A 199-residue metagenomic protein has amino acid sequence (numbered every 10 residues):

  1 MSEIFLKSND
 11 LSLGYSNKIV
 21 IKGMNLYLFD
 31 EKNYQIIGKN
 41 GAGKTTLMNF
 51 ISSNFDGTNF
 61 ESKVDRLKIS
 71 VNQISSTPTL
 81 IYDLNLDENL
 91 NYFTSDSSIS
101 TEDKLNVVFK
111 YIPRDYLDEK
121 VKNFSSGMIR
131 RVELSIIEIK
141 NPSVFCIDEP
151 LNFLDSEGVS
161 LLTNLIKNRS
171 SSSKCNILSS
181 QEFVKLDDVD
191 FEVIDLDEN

Functional and structural regions predicted by a protein language model:
L6-S8, I21-G23: Conserved structural motif at the start of ABC-family nucleotide-binding domains
I37-K39: The feature captures the beta-strand-to-loop junction immediately N-terminal to the Walker
T77, Y82-K104: Q-loop/switch helix immediately C-terminal to the Walker
V107-S126: Conserved ABC nucleotide-binding domain
L134: Hydrophobic anchor residue at the start of the ABC signature
F145-E149, L154: Catalytic Walker B motif of ABC-type/P-loop ATPase nucleotide-binding domains
S179-E182: H-loop/switch region of ABC-family ATPase nucleotide-binding domains
